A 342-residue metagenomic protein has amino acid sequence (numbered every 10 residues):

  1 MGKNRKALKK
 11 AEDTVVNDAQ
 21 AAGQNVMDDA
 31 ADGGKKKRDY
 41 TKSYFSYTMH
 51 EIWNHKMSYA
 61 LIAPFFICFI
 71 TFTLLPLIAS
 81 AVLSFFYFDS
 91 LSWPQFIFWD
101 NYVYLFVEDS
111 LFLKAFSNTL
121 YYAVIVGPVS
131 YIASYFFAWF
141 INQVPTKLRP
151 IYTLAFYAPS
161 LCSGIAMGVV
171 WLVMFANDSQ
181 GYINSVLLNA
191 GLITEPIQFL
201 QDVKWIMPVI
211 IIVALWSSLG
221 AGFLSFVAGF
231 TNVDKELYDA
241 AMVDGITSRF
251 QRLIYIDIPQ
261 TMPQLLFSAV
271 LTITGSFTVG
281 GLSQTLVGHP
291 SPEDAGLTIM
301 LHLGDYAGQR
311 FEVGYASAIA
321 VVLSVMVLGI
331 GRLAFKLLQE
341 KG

Functional and structural regions predicted by a protein language model:
M1-L61, T146-R149, L333-G342: Transmembrane alpha-helical segments of polytopic membrane transport and secretion proteins
E51-G342: A structural signal for multi-pass alpha-helical bundles of membrane permease subunits that mediate small-molecule
